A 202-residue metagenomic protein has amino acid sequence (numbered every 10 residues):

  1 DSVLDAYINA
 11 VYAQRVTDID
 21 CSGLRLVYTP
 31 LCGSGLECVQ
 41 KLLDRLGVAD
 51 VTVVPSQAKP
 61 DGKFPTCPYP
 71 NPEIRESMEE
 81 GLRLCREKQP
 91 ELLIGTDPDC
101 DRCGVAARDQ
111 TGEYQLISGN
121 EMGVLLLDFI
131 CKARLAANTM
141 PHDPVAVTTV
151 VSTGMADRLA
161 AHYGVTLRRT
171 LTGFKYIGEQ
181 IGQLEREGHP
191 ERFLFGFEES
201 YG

Functional and structural regions predicted by a protein language model:
D1, D109-E199: Proline/glycine-rich low-complexity loops and linkers
D1-C85: Gly/Ser/Thr-enriched, mixed-charge loops and adjacent short helices that form phosphate/oxyanion-binding elements
A13-D18, R83-P90, F129-A137, Q183-R186: Conserved helix-loop functional segments at active or binding sites
C21-G23, G47, R86-P90, C100 (+3 more regions): Short, well-ordered loop/turn elements at secondary-structure boundaries
R25-V27, T52-V53, L92-G95, R102-A106 (+4 more regions): Structured core elements
S34-V39, S77-A107, E113, S118-I130 (+3 more regions): Extended, hydrophobic alpha-helical segments in both membrane/secreted and soluble proteins
S56-K59, P98, V151, T172-G173: Short, ordered loop/turn segments at secondary-structure junctions
